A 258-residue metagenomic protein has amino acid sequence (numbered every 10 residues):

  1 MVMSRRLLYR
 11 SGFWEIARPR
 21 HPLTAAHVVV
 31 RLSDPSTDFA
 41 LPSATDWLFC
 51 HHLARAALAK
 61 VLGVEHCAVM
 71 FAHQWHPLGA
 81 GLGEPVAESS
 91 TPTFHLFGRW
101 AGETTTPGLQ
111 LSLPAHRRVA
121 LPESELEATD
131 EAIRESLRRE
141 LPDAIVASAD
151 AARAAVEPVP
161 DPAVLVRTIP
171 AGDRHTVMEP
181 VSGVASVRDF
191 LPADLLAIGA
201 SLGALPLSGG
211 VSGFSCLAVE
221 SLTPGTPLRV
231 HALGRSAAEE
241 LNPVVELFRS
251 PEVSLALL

Functional and structural regions predicted by a protein language model:
M1-L258: HIT superfamily nucleotide-processing domains
